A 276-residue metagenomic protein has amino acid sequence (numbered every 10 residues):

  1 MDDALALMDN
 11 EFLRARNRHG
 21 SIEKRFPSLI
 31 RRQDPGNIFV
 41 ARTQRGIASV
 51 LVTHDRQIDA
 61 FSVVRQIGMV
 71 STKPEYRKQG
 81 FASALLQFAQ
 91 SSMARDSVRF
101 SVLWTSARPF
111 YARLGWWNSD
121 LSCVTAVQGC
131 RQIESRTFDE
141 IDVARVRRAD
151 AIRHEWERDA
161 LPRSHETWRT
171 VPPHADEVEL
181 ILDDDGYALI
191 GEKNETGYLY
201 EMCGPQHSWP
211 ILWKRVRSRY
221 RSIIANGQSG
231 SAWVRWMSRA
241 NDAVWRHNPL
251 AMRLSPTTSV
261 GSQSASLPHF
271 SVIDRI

Functional and structural regions predicted by a protein language model:
M8-D59, I152-E179: Active-site rim helix/loop that mediates acceptor-substrate recognition in acyltransferases
Q33, F39-A41, A48, D59 (+4 more regions): Core nucleotidyl-transferase/polymerase catalytic module
I38-V40, R45-R56, V64-S71, D184-K193 (+1 more regions): Conserved beta-strand in the GNAT
I67-R77, L199-S208: A short, internal acetyl-CoA/4′-phosphopantetheine-binding micro-motif in the GNAT/acyltransferase core
E75-F88, H207-V216: Conserved acetyl-CoA pyrophosphate-binding loop and the N-cap/start of the following alpha-helix in GNAT-like
L86, S91-T105, R219-S229: Conserved GNAT acetyl-CoA-binding A-motif
L114-I133, G191-N194, M202-H207, K214-I276: Active-site/acyl-donor-binding loops of N-acyltransferases
W117-W209: Amide-forming acyltransferase catalytic core, primarily the GNAT-like/NAT-type and related acyltransferase folds
